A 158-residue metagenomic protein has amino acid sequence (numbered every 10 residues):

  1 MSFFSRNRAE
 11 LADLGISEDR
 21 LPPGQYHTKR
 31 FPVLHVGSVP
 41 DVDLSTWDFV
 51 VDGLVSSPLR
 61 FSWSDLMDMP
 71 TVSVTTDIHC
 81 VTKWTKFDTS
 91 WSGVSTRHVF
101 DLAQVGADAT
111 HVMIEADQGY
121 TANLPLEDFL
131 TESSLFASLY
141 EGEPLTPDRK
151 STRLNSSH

Functional and structural regions predicted by a protein language model:
S2-N155: Structured, non-membrane catalytic/scaffold regions adjacent to prosthetic-group chemistry
H158: Histidine-centered active-site/metal-ligand motif
